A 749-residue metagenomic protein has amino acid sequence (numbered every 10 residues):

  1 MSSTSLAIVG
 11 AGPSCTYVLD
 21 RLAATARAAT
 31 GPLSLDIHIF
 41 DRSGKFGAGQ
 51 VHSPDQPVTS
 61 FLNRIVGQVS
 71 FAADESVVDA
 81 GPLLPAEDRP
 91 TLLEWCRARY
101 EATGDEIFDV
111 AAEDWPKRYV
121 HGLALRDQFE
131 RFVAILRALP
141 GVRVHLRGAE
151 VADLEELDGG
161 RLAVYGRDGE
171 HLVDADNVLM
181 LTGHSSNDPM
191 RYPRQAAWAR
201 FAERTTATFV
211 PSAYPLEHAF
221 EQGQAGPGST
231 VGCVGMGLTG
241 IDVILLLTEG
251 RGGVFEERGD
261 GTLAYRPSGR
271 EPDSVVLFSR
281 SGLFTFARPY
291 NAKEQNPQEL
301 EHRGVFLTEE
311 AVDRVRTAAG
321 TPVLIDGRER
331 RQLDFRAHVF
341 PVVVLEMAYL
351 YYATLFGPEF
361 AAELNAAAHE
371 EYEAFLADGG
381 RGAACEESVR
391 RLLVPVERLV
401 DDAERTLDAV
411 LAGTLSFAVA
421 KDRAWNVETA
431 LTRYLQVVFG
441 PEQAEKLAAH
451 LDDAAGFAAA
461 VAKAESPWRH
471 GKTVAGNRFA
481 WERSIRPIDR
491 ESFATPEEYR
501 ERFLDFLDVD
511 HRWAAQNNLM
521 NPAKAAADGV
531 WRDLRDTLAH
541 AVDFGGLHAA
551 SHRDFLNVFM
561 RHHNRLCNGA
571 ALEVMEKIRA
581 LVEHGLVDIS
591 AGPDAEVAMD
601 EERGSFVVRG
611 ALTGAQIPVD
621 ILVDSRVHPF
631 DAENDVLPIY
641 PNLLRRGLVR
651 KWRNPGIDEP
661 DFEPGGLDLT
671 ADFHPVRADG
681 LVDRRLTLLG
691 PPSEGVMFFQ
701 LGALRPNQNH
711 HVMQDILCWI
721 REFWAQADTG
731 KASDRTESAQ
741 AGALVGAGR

Functional and structural regions predicted by a protein language model:
M1-Q56, I107-T239, L245-D728, A739-R749: Flavin (primarily FAD) cofactor-binding/catalytic cores of flavoenzymes
D41-E106: Redox-cofactor-proximal catalytic regions of oxidoreductases
